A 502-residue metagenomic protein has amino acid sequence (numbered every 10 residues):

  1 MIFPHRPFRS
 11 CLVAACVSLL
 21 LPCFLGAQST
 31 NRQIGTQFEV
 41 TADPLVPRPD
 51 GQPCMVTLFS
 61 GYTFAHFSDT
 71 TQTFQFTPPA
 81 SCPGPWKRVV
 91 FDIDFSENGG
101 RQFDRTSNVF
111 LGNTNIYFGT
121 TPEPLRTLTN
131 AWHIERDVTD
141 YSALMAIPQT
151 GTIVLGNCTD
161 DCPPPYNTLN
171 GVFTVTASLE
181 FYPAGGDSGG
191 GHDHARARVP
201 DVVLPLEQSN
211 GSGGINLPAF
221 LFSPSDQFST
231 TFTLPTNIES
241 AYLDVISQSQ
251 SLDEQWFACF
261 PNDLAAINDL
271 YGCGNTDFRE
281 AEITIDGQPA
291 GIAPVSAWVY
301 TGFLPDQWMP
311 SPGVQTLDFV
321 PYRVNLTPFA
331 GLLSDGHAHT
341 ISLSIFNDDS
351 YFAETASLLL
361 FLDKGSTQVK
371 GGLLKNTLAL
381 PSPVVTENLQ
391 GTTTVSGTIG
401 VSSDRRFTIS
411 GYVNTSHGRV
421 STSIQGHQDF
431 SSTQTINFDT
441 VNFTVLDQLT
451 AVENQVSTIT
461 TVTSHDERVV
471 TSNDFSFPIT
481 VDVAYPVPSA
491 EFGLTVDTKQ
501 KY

Functional and structural regions predicted by a protein language model:
M1-F8: N-terminal secretory signal peptides that target proteins for export/translocation
C11-C23: Bacterial N-terminal signal peptides
Q28-T63, F67-W86, D94-V199, I246-S249 (+2 more regions): Beta-strand-rich ligand-recognition modules
S81-V90, L234-Y242: Extended extracellular/luminal ectodomain segments enriched in beta-structured repeat modules
T159-A241, F361-S416: Flexible, low-complexity coil/linker segments
F232-W256: Short, compositionally biased leader-like segments
